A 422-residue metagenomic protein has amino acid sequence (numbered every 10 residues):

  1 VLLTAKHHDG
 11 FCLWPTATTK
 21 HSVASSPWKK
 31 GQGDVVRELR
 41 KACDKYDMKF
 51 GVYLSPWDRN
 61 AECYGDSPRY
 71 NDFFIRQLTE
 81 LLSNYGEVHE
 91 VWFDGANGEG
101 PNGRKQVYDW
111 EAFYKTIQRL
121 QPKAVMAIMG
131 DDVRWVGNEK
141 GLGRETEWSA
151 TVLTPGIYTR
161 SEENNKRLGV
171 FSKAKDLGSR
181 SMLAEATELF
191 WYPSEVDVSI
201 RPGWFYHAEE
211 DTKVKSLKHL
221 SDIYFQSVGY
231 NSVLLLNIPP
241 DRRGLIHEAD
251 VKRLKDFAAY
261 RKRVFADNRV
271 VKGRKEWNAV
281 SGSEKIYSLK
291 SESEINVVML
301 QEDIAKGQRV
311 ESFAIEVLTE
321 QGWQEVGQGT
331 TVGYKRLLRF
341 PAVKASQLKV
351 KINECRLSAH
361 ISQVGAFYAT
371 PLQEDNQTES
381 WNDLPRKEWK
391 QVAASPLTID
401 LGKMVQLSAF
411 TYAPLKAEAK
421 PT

Functional and structural regions predicted by a protein language model:
V1-V310, V317, E325-F340, K351-S362 (+1 more regions): Mature catalytic domains of secreted/periplasmic carbohydrate-active enzymes
T187, L372-E388: Predominantly extracellular/luminal regions of secreted and cell-surface proteins, especially disulfide-bonded
S291-V297, A345, G402-A409: Extended extracellular/luminal ectodomain segments enriched in beta-structured repeat modules
L300-A305, T411-A417: Solvent-exposed strand-to-loop "edge" motifs in beta-rich extracellular domains
Q308-E320, E418-T422: Short, surface-exposed beta-strand/strand-loop-strand elements in extracellular ectodomains
W323-E325, W389, T422: Tryptophan-centered short beta-strand motifs
K387-T398, A413: C-terminal luminal/periplasmic domains and tails of membrane-associated envelope-modifying transferases
